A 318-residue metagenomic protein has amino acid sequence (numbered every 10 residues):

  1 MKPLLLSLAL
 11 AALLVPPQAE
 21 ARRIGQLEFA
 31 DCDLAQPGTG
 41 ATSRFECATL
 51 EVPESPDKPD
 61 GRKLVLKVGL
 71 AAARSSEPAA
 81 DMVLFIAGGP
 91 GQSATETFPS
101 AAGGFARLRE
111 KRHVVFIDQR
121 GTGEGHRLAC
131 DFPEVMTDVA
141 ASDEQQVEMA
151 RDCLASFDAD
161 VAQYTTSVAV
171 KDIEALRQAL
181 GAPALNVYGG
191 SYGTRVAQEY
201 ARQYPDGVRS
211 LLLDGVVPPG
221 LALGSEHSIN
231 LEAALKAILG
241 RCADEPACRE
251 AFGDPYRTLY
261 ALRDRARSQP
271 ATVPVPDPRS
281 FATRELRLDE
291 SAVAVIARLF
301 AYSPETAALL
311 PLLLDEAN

Functional and structural regions predicted by a protein language model:
M1, L14-V15, G88, Q203: Selective for proline/serine-rich intrinsically disordered segments in cytosolic/nuclear regulatory regions
M1-S7: Sec-dependent signal peptide recognition, specifically the positively charged N-region followed immediately by
S7-V15: Bacterial N-terminal signal peptides
P16-E20: Sec/Tat signal peptide C-region and signal peptidase I cleavage site
R22-A292: Gly/Pro-rich cap/lid or specificity-loop segments adjacent to the active site
L286-L314: P-loop NTPase catalytic cores that bind/hydrolyze ATP
